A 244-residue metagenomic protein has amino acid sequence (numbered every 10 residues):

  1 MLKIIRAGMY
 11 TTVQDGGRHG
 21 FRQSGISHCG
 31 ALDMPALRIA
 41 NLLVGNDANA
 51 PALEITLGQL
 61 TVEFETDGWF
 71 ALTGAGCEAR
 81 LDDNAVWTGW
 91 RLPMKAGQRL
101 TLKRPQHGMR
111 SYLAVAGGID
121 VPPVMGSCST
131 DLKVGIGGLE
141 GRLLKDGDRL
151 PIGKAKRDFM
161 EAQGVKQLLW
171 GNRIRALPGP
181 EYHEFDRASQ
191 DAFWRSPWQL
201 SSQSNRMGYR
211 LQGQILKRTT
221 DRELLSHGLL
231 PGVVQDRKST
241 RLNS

Functional and structural regions predicted by a protein language model:
M1-S244: Conserved "landmark" site that anchors the functional core of diverse proteins
